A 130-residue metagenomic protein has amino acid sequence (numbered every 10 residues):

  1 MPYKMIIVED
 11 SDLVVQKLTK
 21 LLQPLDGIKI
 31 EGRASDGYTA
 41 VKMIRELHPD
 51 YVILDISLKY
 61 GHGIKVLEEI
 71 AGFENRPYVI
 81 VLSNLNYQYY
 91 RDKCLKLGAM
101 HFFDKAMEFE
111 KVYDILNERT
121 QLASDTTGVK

Functional and structural regions predicted by a protein language model:
E9: Conserved acidic carboxylate
D12-G32: Two-component/phosphorelay signaling modules centered on CheY-like receiver
R33-Y51: Acidic, metal-coordinating helix/loop segments flanking the phosphotransfer/catalytic sites of two-component signaling
D36, H62-K65: Acidic catalytic/metal-coordinating carboxylates
D55-S57: Active-site residues of response regulator receiver
I64-N75: Short amphipathic alpha-helix used as the core "switch/output" element in two-component signaling
K65, N86-F103, M107: Alpha4 helix (beta4-alpha4-beta5 surface) of REC/receiver domains from two-component response regulators
